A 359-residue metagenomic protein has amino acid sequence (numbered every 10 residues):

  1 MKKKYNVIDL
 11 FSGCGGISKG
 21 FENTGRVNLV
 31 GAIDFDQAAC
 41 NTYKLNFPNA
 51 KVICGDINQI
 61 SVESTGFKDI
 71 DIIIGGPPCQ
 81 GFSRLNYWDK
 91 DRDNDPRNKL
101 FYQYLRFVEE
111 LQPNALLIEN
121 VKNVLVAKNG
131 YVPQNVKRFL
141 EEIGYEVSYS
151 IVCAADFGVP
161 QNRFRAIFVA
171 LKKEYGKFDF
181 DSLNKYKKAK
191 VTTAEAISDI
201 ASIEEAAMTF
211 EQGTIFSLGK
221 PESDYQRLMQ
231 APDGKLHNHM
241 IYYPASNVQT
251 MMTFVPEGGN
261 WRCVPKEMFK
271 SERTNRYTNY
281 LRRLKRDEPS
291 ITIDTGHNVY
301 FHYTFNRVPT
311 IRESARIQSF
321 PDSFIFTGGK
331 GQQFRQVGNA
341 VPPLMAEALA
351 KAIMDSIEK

Functional and structural regions predicted by a protein language model:
K2, R163, R286-E288: Short, well-ordered loop/turn elements at secondary-structure boundaries
K2-Q112, K122-V126, Y131-Q134: Core alpha/beta nucleotide-donor-binding catalytic domains of modification enzymes
P48, P77-P78, P113, P160 (+2 more regions): Proline-centered helix-kink/hinge sites
I57, I151-A155, R276-T278: Short alpha-helical segments and helix-capping/turn motifs at coil-helix boundaries
E63-I70, F82-S271: Class I S-adenosyl-L-methionine
P78-F82, K173, N298, D322-S323: Short connector loops/turns at beta-strand edges and beta->alpha or beta->beta junctions
G219-K359: C-terminal target-recognition/interaction regions appended to catalytic cores
